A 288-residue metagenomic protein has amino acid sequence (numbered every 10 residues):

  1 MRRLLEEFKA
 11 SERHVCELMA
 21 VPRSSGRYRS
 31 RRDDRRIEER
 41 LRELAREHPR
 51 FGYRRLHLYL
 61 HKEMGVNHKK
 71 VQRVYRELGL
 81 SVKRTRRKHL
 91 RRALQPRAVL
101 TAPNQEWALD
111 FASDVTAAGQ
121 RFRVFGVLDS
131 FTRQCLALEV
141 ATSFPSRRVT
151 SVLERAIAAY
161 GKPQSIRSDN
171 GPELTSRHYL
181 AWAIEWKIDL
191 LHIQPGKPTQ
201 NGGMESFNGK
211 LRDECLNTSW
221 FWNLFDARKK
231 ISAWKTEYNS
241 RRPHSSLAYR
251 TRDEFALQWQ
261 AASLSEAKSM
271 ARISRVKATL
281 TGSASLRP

Functional and structural regions predicted by a protein language model:
M1-M19: Helical coiled-coil/dimerization "stalks" and their immediately adjacent regulatory linkers at helix->disorder
R2-L4, A20-E106, K197-P198, T251-A261 (+1 more regions): Basic, flexible linker segments flanking DNA-binding modules in nucleic acid-interacting mobile-element proteins
K9-S11, F51, V66, W222: Residue-level signal for the short linker/turn that defines the boundary of a DNA-recognition helix
V15-C16, G26, L41, L56 (+13 more regions): Mobile genetic element proteins and their domesticated derivatives, centered on retroelements and DNA transposons
R32, S168-A183, L190-R212, N223-S232 (+1 more regions): RNase H-like two-metal-ion nuclease catalytic core shared by retroviral integrases and related mobile-element nucleases
G65-L128, Q134, R147-R155, A159-Q164 (+1 more regions): Mobile-element integrase/transposase regions, centering on the N-terminal DNA-binding/Zn-coordinating module
W186-I188, G209-P288: C-terminal domain-tail junction helix/linker
